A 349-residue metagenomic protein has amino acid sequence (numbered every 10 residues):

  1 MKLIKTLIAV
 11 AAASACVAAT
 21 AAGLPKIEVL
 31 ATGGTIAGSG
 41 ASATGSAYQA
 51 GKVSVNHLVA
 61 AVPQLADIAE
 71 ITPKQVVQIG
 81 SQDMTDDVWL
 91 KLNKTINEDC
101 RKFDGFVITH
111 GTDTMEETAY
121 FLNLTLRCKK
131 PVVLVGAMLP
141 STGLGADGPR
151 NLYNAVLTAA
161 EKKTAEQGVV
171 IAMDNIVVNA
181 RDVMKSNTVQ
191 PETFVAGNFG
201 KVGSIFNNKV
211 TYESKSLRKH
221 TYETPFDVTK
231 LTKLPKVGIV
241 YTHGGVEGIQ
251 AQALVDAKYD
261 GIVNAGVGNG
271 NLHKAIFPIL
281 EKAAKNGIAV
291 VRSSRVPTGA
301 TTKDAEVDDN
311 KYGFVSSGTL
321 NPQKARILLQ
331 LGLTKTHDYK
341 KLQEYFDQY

Functional and structural regions predicted by a protein language model:
M1-A21: Gram-negative bacterial Sec-dependent N-terminal signal peptides
A22-N97, P278: ATP/NTP phosphate-donor binding region
L30, S54, A60-V62, N179-D260 (+1 more regions): Accessory alpha-helical/coil subdomains and C-terminal extensions that flank or cap enzyme catalytic cores
A43-K52, Y120-V133, G148-N154, K185-P191 (+1 more regions): A glycine- and small-aliphatic-rich helix-loop capping segment at beta-alpha/alpha-beta transitions that lines
C100-M115, A257-N269: Short acidic, glycine-rich surface-loop motifs adjacent to enzyme active sites
T109-K130, L272-E281: Short Gly/Thr/Asp-enriched flexible loops that form oxyanion-binding sites at enzyme active sites
L134-F206: Internal gly/pro-rich beta-alpha loop/helix module that stabilizes soluble enzyme cofactors or their anionic handles
N269-Y349: C-terminal non-catalytic interaction/assembly regions of soluble proteins
